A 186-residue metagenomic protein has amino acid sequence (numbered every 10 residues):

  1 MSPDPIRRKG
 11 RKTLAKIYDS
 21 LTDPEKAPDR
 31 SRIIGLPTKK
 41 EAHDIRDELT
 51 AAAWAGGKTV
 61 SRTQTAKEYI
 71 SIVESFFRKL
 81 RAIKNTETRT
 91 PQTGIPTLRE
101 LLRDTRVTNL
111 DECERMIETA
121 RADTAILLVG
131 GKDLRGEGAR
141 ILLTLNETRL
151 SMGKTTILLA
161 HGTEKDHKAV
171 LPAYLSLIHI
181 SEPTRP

Functional and structural regions predicted by a protein language model:
M1-S31, E48, W54-G56: A short, basic N-terminal segment
A27-E114: Conserved P-loop
P96-R99, M116-G138: Conserved P-loop NTPase "ATPase switch" module shared by AAA+ and STAND
D111-T124, E147-M152: Mid-core helix/loop region of P-loop NTP-binding domains shared across ATPases and GTPases
L127-L128, T155-G162: Structural recognition of the conserved hydrophobic beta-strand(s) that form the central parallel beta-sheet of P-loop
G138-T155: Conserved catalytic/switch belt of AAA+ P-loop NTPases
D166-L177: Short regulatory helix/loop adjacent to the ATP-binding pocket of P-loop NTPases
I178-T184: Conserved small/polar residues in nucleotide/adenosyl-binding loops
